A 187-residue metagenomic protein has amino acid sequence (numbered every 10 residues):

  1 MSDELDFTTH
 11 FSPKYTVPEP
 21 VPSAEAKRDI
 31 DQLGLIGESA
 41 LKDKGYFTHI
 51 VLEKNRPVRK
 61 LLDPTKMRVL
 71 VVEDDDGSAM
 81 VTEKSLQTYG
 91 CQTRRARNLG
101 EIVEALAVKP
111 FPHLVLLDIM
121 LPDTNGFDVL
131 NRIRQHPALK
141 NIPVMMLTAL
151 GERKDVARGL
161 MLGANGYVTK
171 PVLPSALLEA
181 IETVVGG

Functional and structural regions predicted by a protein language model:
M1-L70, S175-G187: Non-catalytic signal-transmission and effector/linker regions of two-component phosphorelay proteins
E73: Conserved acidic carboxylate
M80-T88: Charged docking surfaces used in two-component/phosphorelay signaling
R95-L114: Acidic, metal-coordinating helix/loop segments flanking the phosphotransfer/catalytic sites of two-component signaling
P122, K140, E152: The feature encodes the CheY-like receiver
